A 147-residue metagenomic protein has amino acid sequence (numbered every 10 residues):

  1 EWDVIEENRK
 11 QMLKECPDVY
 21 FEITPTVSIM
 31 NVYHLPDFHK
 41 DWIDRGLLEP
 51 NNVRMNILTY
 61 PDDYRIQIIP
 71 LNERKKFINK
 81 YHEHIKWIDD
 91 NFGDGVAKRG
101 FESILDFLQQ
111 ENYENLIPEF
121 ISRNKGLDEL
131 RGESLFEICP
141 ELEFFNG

Functional and structural regions predicted by a protein language model:
E1-G147: Radical SAM enzyme [4Fe-4S]-AdoMet core and its adjacent flexible, acidic and glycine-rich loops/tails across
